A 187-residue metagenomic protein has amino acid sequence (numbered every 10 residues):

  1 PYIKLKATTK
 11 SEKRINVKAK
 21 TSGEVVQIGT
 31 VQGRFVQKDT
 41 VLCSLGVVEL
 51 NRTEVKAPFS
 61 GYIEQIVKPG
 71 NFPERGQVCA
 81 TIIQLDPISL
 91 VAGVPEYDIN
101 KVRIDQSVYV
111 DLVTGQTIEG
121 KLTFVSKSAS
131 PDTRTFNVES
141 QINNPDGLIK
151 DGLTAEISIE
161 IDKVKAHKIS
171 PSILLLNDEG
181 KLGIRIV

Functional and structural regions predicted by a protein language model:
P1-Y2: Sec-dependent signal peptide cleavage junction
A7: Active-site-adjacent helical/loop segments in soluble small-molecule enzymes
K10-I15, T21-S22, T40-V41, L45-Y62 (+6 more regions): Periplasm/extracytoplasmic soluble domains of Gram-negative envelope assemblies and related organellar analogs
V25-F35, E64-K68, Q141-G147: Short histidine-centered loop motifs in beta-beta connectors
T30, L182-V187: Short, intrinsically disordered, charge-balanced linker/junction segments flanking boundaries in proteins
R103, L112, Q116-G183: Structural microfeature recognizing short secondary-structure transition sites
